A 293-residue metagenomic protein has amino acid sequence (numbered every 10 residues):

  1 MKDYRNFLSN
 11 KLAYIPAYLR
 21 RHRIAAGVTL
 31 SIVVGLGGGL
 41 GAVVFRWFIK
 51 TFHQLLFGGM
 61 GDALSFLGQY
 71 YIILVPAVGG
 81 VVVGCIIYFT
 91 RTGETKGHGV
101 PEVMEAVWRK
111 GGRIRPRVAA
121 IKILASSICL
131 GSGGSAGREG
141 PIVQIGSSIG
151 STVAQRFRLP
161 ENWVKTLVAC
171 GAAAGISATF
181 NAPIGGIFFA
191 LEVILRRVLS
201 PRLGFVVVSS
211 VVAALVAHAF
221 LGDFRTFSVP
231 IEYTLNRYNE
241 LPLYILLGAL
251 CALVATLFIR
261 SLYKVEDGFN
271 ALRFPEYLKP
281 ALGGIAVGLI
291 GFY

Functional and structural regions predicted by a protein language model:
M1-Y293: Alpha-helical transmembrane segments and immediately membrane-proximal extracytoplasmic
